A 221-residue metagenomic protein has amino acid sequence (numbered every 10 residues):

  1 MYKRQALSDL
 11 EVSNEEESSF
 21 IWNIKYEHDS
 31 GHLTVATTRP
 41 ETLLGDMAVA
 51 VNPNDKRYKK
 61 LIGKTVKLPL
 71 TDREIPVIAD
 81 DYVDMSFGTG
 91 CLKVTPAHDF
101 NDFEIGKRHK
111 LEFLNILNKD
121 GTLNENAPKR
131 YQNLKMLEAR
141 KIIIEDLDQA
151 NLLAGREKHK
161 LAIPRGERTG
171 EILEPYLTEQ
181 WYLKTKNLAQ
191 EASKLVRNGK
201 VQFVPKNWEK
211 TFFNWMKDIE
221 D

Functional and structural regions predicted by a protein language model:
K3-A6, H159-T169: A glycine-rich phosphate-binding loop feature that marks nucleotide/adenosyl-phosphate handling sites
K3-D120, E191-D221: NTP-handling and nucleic-acid-processing catalytic cores
I24, E138-I163: Phosphate/diphosphate-binding loops
K59-G63, K129-R140: A glycine-biased structural micro-motif
K107, D148, E167: Anion (oxyanion) recognition and catalysis
G121, I143, G166: Active-site cavity-forming subdomains of large catalytic enzyme subunits
G121-A127: Short acidic beta-strand-loop surface patches of small beta-rich interaction domains
A154-E157, E167, I172, F203-K210: Non-catalytic terminal extensions that flank enzyme cores
